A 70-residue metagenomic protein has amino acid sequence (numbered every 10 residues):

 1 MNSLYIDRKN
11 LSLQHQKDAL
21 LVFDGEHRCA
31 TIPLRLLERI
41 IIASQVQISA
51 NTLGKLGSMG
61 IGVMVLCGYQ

Functional and structural regions predicted by a protein language model:
M1-Q70: N-terminal intrinsically disordered, cationic/polar leader segments that include organellar targeting peptides
